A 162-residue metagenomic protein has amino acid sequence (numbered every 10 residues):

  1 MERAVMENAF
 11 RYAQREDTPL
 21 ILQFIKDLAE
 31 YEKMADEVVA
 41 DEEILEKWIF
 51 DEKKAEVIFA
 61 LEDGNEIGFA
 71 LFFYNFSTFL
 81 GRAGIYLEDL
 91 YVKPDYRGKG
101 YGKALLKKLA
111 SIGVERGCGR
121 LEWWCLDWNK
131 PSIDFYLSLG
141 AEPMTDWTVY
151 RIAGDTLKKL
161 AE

Functional and structural regions predicted by a protein language model:
A9-Q23: A short beta-loop-alpha structural element at the N-terminal edge of CoA-dependent acyl/N-acetyltransferase catalytic
L22-K47: Conserved GNAT-fold acetyl-CoA-binding loop/helix
K47-F59, Y86: A short helix-loop-beta-strand connector motif used in the catalytic cores of GNAT acetyltransferases and, in some
F59, N65-Y74: Conserved beta-strand in the GNAT
Y96, G100-K108: Conserved acetyl-CoA pyrophosphate-binding loop and the N-cap/start of the following alpha-helix in GNAT-like
K103, D127-D146: Conserved active-site alpha-helix within GNAT-family acetyltransferase domains
V114-W124: Conserved GNAT acetyl-CoA-binding A-motif
W123-S132, R151-G154: Conserved beta-strand-loop-alpha-helix junction that forms the acyl-donor binding cleft
